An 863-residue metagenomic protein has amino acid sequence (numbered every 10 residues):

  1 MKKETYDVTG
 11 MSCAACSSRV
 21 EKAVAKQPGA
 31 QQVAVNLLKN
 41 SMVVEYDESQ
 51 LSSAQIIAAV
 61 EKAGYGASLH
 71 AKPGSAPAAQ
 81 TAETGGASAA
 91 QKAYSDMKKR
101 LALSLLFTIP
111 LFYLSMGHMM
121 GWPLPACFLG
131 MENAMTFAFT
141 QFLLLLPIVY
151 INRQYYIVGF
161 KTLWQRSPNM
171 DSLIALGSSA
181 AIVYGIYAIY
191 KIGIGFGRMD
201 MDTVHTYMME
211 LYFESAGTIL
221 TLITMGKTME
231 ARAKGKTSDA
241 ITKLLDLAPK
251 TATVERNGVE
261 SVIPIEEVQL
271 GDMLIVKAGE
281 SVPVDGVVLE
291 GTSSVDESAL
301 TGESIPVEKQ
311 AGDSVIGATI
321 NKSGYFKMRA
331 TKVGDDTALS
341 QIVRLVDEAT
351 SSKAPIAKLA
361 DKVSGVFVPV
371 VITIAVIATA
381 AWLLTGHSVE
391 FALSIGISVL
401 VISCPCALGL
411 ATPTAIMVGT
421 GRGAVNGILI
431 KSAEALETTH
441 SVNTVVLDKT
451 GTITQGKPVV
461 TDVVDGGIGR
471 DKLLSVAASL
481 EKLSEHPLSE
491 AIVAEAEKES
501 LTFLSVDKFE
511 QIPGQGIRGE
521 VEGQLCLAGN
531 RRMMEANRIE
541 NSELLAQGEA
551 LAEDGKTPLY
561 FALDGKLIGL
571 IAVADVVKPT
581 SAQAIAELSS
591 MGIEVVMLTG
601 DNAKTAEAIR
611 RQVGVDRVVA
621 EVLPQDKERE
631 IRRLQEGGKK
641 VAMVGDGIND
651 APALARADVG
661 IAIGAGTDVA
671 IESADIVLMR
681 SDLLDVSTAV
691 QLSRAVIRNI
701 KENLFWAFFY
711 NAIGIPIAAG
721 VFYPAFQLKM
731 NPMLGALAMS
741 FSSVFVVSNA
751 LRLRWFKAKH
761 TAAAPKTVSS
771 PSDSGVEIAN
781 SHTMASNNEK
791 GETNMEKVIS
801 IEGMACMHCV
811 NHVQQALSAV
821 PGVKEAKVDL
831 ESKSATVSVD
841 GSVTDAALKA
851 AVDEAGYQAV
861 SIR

Functional and structural regions predicted by a protein language model:
M1-T136, I148, K234, K243 (+3 more regions): Flexible metal-binding regulatory segments at protein termini and peripheral loops
K2, S18, V442, V521-G523 (+4 more regions): Conserved ATP-binding TGD loop and adjacent catalytic N/P-domain core of P-type ATPases
C13, V20, V24, V44 (+38 more regions): Residue-level signature of catalytic and energy-coupling elements of molecular machines, predominantly ATP/GTP-dependent
P28-L37, S41-Y46, Q50, L211-F213 (+4 more regions): Conserved cytosolic catalytic loops of P-type ATPases
Q55, E61-H70, G74-T81, G85 (+8 more regions): Actuator/coupling domain of P-type ATPases
K99, N443-E485, Q515-V596, D675-I676 (+1 more regions): ATP-driven catalytic headpiece of P-type ATPases
M120-T136, W164, V183, R422 (+8 more regions): Membrane-embedded alpha-helical bundles of multi-pass transporters
L143-Y155, T162-Q165, S179, S215-L244 (+5 more regions): Hydrophobic alpha-helical transmembrane segments
